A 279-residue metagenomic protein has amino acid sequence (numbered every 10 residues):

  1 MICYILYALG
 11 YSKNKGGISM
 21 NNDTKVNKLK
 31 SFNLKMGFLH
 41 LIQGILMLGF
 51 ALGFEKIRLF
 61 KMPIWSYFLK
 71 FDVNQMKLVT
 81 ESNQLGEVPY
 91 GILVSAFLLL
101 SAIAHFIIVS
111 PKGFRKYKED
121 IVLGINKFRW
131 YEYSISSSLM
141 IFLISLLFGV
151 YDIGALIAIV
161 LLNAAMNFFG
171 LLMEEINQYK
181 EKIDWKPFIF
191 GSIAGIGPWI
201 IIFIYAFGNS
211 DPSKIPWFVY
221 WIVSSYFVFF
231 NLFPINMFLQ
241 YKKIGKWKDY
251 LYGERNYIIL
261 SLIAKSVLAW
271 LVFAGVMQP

Functional and structural regions predicted by a protein language model:
M1-S19: Short, Lys/Arg-enriched N-terminal segments with co-localized hydrophobic residues within the first ~10-30 amino acids
N21-F38, Q43-N126, L139-P279: Polytopic alpha-helical membrane-helix bundles and their juxtamembrane interface segments in multi-pass membrane
F128-S138: Short hydrophobic alpha-helical membrane-embedded segments
